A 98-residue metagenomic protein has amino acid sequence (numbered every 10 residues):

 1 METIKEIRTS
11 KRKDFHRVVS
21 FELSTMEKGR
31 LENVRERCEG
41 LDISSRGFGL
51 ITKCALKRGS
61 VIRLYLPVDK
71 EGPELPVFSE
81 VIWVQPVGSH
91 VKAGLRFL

Functional and structural regions predicted by a protein language model:
M1-L98: Structured alpha-helical
